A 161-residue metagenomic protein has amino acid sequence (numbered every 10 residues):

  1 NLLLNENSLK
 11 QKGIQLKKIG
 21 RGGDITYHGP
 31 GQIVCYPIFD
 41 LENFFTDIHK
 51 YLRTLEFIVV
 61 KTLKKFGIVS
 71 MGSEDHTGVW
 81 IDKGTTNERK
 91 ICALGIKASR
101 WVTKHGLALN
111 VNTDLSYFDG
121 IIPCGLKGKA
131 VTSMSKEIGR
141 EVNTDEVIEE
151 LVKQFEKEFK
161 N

Functional and structural regions predicted by a protein language model:
N1-E88, E141-V142: N-terminal lobe of the biotin/lipoate ligase/transferase fold
T26, S99-V111: Conserved phosphate/anionic-ligand binding catalytic regions in large, soluble enzymes, centered on
G29, V59, G106, M134 (+1 more regions): Residue-level signal for inorganic ion chemistry
D40-E42, K97, N110-N112, E137: Solvent-exposed residues in well-ordered beta-strands and their adjoining turns, especially edge/terminal strands
S70-S73, K104-H105, F118-I121, N161: Short conserved catalytic/interaction loops centered on acidic-Pro-aromatic/His motifs
W80, K97, S116-N161: C-terminal accessory segment of soluble enzyme catalytic cores
I91-L94: Histidine/acidic-rich helix-loop-helix segments that form or flank divalent-metal centers in metalloenzyme catalytic
